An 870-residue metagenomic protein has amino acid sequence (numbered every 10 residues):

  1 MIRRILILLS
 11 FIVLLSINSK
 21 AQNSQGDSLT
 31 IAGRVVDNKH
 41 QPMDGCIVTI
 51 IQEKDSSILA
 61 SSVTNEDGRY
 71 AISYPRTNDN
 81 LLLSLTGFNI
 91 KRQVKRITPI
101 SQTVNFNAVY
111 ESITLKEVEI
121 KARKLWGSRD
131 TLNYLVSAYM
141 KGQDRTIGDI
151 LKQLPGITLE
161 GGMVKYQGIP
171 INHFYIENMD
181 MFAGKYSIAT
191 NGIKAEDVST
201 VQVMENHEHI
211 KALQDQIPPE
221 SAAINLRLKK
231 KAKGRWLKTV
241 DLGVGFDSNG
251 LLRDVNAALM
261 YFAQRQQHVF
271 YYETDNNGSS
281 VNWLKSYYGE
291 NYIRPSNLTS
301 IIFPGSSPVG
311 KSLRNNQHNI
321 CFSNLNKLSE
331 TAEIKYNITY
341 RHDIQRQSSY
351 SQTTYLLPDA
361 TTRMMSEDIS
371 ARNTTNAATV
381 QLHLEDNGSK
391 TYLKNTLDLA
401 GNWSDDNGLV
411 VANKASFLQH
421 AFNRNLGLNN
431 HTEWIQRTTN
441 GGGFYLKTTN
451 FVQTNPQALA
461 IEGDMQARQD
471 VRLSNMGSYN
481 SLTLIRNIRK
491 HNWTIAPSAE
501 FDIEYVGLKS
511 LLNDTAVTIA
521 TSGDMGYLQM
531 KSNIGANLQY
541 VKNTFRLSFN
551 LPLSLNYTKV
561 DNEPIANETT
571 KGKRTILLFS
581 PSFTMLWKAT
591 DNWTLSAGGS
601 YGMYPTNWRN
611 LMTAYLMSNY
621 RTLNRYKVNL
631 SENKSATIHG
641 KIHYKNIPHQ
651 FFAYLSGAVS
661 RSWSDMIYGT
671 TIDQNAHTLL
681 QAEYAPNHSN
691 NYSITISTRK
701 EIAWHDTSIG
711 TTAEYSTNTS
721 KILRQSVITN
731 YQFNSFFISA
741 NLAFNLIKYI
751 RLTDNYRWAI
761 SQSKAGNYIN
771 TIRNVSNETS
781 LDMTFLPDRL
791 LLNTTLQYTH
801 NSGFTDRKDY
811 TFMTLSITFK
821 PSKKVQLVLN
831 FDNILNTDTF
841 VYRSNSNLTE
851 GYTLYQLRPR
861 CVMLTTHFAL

Functional and structural regions predicted by a protein language model:
Q22-S28, H40, D67-A71, I90-Q102 (+14 more regions): Membrane-proximal, glycine/serine-rich, low-complexity loop/turn segments characteristic of large bacterial
S24-Q25, N249, S312-R314, S370-T374 (+11 more regions): Replace "Gram-negative outer membrane beta-barrel proteins" with "bacterial and organellar outer membrane beta-barrel
N38-E53: Short, ordered, surface-exposed loop/turn motifs in non-cytosolic proteins
K54-R69: Short, acidic Ser/Thr/Gly-rich low-complexity loop/linker segments typical of extracellular and cell-surface proteins
K54-S57, L82-K95: A short, solvent-exposed loop/turn motif at the edges and junctions of modular extracellular/periplasmic domains
Q214-Q216, Y272, V281-Y287, R346-M364 (+14 more regions): Outer-membrane beta-barrel translocator domains and adjoining extracellular loop/strand segments of Gram-negative
K327-D343, N373-G408, F417-E563, W587-K588 (+5 more regions): Face-selective signature of the C-terminal outer-membrane beta-barrel domain
F737-I760, Y768-L870: Conserved C-terminal beta-signal and adjacent last beta-strands/turns of outer-membrane beta-barrel proteins
